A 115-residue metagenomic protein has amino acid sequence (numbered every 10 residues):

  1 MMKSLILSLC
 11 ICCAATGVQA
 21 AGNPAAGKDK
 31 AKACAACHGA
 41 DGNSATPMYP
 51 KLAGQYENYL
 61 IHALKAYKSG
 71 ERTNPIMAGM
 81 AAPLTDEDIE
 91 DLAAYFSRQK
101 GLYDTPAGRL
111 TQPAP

Functional and structural regions predicted by a protein language model:
S4-C13: Sec-dependent N-terminal signal peptides
A15-G17: N-terminal signal peptide c-region/cleavage motif recognized by signal peptidases
A21-A31, A40-N43, R72-P115: Flexible coil segments in periplasmic/lumen-exposed cytochrome c-class electron-transfer proteins
P24-A35, A53-H62: Sequence context surrounding c-type heme c attachment/ligation sites in exported
P50-A53, I61-A63, S69-M80: Amphipathic, hydrophobic secondary-structure cores in small proteins
